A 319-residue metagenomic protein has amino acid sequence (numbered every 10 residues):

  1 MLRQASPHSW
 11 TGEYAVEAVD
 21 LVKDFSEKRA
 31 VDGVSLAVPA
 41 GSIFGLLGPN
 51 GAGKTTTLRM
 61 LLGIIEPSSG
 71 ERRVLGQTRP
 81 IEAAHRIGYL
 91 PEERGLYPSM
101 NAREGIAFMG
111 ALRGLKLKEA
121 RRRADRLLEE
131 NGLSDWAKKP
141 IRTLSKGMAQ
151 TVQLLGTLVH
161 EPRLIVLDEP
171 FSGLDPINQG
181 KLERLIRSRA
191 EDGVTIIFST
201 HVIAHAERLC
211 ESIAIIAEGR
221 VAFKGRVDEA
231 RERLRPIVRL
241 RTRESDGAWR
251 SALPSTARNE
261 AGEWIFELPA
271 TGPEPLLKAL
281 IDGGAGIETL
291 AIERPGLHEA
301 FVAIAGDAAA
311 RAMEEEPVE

Functional and structural regions predicted by a protein language model:
M1-Q4, T271-E319: C-terminal coupling/interaction segments
R3-Y14: Primarily ABC-family ATPase nucleotide-binding module
E13-A18, K23-A217, F223: ABC transporter nucleotide-binding domains
V19, R241, A291-E293: Solvent-exposed beta-strand sheet faces enriched in polar/charged residues
A83, R226, A248-W249, P275-L276 (+1 more regions): Hydrophobic side chains in well-ordered alpha-helices
N101, K116, R226, P269-G272 (+1 more regions): Short loop/turn segments at beta->alpha junctions
A111-G114, R239, G306-A310: Non-catalytic alpha-helical coupling and interface elements of nucleotide-dependent molecular machines and regulators
K181-A270: ABC transporter nucleotide-binding domain
